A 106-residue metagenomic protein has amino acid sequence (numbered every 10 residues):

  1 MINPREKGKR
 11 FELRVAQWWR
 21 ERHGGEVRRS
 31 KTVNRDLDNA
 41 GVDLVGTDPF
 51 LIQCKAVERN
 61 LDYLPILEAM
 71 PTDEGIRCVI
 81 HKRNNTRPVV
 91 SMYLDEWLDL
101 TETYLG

Functional and structural regions predicted by a protein language model:
M1-G106: Catalytic phosphate/metal-binding cores of nucleic-acid and nucleotide-processing enzymes, i.e., regions that mediate
